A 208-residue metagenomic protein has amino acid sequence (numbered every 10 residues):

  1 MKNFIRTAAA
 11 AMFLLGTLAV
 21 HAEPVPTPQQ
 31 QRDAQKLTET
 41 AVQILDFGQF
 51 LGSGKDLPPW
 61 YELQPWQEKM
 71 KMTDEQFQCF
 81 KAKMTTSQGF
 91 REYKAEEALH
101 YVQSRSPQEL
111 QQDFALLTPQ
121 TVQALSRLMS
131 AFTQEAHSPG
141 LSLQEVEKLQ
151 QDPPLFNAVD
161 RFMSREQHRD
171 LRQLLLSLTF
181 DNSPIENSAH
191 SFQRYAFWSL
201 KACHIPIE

Functional and structural regions predicted by a protein language model:
M1-A9: Bacterial N-terminal signal peptides that target proteins for export
A8-T17: Bacterial N-terminal signal peptides
L18-A22: Sec/Tat signal peptide C-region and signal peptidase I cleavage site
Q30-E97: Early exported N-terminus immediately downstream of N-terminal targeting peptides
T73-E208: Compact alpha-helical subdomains of small soluble proteins
